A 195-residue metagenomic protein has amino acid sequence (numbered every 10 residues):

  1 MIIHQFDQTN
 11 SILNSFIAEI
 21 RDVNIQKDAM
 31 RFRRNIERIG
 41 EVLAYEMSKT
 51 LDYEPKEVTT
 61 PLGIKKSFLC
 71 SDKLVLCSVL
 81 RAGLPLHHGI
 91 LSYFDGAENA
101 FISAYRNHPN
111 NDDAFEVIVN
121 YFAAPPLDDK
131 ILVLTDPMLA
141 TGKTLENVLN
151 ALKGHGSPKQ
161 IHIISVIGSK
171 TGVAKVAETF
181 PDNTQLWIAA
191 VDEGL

Functional and structural regions predicted by a protein language model:
M1-L195: PRPP-associated nucleotide enzymes
